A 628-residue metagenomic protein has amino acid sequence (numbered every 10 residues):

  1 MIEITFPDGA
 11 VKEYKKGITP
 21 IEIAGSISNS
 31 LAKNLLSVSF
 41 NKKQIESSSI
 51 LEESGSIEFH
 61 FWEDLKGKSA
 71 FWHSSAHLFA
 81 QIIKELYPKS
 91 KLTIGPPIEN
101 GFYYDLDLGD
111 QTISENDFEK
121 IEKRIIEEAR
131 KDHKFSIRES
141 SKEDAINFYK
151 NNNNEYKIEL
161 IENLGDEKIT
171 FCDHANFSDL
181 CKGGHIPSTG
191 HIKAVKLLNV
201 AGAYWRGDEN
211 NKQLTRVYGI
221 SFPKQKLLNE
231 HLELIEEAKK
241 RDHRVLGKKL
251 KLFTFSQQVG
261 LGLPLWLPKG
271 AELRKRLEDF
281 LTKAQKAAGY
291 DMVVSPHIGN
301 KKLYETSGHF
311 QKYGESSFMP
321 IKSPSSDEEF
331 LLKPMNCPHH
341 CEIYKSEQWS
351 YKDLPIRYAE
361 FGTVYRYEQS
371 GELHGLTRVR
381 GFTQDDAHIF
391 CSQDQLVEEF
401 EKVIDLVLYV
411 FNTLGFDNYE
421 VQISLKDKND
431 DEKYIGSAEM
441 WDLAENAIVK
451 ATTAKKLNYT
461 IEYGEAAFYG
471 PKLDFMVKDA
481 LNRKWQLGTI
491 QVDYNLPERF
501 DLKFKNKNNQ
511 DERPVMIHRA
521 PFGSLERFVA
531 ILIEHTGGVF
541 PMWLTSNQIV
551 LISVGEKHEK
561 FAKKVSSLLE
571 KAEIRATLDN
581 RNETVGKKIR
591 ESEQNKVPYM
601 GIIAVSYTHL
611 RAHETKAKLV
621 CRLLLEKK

Functional and structural regions predicted by a protein language model:
M1-T93, I98-R611: NTP/phosphate- and nucleic-acid-binding module
T608-A617, K627-K628: Conserved small/polar residues in nucleotide/adenosyl-binding loops
L624: Terminal RNA-binding accessory module
